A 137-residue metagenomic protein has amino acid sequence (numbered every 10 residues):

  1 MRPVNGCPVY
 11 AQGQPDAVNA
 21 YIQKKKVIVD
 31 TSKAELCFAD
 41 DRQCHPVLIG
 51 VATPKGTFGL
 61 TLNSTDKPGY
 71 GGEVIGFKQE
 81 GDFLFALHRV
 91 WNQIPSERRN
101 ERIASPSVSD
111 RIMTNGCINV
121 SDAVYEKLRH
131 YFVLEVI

Functional and structural regions predicted by a protein language model:
M1-K55, V136-I137: Intrinsically disordered, low-complexity, Pro/Ser/Thr/Asn/Gly/Ala-rich spacer/linker segments adjacent to signal
P8, P15, A52, F58-T61 (+3 more regions): Compositionally biased, intrinsically disordered low-complexity regions
Q43-C44, G59, F85: Short, isolated positions in well-ordered beta-strands
G50-L60, I94-R99: Short, surface-exposed linear segments at secondary-structure transitions and domain or protein termini
S64-I137: Exported/periplasmic cell-wall-interacting domains
